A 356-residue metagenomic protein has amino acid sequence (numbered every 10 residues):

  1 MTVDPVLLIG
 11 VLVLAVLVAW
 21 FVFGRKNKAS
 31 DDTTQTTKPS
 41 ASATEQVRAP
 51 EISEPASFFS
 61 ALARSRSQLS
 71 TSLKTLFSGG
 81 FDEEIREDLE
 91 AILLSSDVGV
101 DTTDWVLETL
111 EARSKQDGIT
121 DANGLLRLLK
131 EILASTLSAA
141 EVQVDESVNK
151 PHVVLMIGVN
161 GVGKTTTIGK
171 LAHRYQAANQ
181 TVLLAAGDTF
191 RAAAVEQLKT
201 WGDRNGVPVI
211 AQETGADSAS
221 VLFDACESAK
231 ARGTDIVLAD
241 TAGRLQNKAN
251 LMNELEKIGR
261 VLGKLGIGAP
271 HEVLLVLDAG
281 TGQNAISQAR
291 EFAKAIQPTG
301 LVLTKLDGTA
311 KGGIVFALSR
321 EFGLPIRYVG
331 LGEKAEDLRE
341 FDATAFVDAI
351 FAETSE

Functional and structural regions predicted by a protein language model:
M1-L12: Feature marks short, highly hydrophobic, charge-poor N-terminal signal-anchor/signal peptide-like helices that anchor
V11-A19, L126-I132: Amphipathic alpha-helical interaction/assembly segments
V16-D32: Cytosolic-side junction of a single-pass transmembrane alpha-helix
A19-V22, E141-V142, L171, S287-A289 (+1 more regions): Short beta-alpha junctions and helix-cap segments that line functional grooves
S30-R66: Acidic low-complexity intrinsically disordered regions
I52-A239: Primarily NTPase-proximal linker/entry elements flanking Walker-type ATP/GTP-binding cores
Q197, D217-R232, Q246-S355: Conserved catalytic-core segment of NTP-binding enzymes
A242-R244: Short glycine-rich anion-binding loops that position phosphate/pyrophosphate groups of nucleotides and phosphorylated
